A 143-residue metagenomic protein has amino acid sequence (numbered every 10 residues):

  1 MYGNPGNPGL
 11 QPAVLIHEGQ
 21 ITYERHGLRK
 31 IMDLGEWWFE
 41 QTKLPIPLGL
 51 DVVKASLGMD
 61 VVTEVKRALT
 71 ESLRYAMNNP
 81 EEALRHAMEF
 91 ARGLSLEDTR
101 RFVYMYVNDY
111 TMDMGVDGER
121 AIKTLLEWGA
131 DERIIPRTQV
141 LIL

Functional and structural regions predicted by a protein language model:
M1-E89: Pocket-lining segment of extracytoplasmic ligand-binding domains
I16, G118, V140-L141: Short loop/turn and capping residues at structural boundaries
G58-W128: Secondary-structure end/capping motifs
W128-L143: Conserved C-terminal helix/tail region of periplasmic/extracytoplasmic solute-binding proteins
